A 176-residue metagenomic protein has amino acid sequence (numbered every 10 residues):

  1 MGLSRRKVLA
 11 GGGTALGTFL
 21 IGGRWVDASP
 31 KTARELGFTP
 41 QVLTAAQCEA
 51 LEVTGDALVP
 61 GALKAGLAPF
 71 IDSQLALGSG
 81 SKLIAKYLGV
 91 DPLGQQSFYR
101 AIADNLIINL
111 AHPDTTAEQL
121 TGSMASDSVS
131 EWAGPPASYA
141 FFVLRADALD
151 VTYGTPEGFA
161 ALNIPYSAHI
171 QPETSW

Functional and structural regions predicted by a protein language model:
G2-K7, F19-A57: C-terminal segment of N-terminal export signals and the immediately downstream linker at the start of the mature
R5, G66-Q74, F159-H169: Short alpha-helical "patches" and their helix-cap loops
G12-L16: Sec-dependent signal peptide hydrophobic core
G17-T18, L63, Y153: A generic secondary-structure boundary signal that marks alpha-helix termini
G37-P40, C48-F142: Flexible, low-complexity segments enriched for small/polar residues
S130-W176: Long, amphipathic alpha-helical surface segments
